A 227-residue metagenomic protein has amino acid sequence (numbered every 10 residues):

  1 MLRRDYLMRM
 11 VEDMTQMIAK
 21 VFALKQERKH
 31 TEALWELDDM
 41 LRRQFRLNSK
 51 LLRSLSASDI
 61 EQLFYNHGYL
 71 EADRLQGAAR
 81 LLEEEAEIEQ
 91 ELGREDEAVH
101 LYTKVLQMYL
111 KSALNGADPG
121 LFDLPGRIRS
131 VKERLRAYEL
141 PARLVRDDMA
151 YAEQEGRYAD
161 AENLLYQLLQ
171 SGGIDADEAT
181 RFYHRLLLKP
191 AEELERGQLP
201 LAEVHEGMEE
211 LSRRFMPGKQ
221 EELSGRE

Functional and structural regions predicted by a protein language model:
M1-L92, V99-A113, V145, E155-G173 (+1 more regions): N-terminal alpha-helical interaction modules that lie
Q16, R74, L81, H100 (+4 more regions): The tetratricopeptide repeat
L52-L55, D118-G120, R181-Y183: Juxtamembrane/interface motifs at transmembrane-helix termini
L110-R157, Q170: Alpha-helical adaptor scaffolds
